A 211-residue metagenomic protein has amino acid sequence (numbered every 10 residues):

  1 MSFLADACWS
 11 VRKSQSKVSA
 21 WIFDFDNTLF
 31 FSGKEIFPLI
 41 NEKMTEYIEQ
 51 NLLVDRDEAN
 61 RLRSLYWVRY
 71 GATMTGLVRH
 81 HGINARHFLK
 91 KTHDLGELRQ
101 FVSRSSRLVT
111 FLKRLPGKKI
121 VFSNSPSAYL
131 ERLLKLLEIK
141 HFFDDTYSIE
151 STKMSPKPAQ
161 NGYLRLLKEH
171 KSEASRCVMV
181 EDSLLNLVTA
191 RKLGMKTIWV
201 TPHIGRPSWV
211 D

Functional and structural regions predicted by a protein language model:
F3, S14-S106, A128: N-terminal helical cap/lid subdomain that shapes the substrate entry/recognition surface in HAD-like hydrolases
S14-S16, L115-G117, H170-R176: Glycine-rich phosphate-binding loop signature in dinucleotide/nucleotide-binding domains
W21, H87-Q100, L108-L137, F143-I149: Substrate-recognition element of Asp-dependent hydrolases with the DxDx(T/V) motif
P126-V178, L184, V188, S208-W209: Substrate-recognition "cap/lid" segment bordering the active-site pocket of phosphatases
E181, T201: Conserved acidic E/D residue at the C-terminus of a beta-strand in Rossmann-like folds
P202-D211: Short, glycine/polar-rich helix-capping loops at beta-to-alpha or helix-loop-helix junctions that flank or form
